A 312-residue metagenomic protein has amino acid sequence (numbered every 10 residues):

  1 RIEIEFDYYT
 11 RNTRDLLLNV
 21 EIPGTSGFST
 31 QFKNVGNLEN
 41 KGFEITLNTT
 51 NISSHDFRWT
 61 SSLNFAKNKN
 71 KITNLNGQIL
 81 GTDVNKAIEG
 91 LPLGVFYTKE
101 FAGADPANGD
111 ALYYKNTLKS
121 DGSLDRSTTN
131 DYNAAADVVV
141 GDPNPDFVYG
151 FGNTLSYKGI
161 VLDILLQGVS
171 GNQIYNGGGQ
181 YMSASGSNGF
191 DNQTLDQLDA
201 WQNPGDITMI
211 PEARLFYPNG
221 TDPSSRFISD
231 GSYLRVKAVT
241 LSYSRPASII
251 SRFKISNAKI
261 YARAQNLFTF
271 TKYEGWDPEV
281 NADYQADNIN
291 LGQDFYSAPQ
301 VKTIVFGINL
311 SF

Functional and structural regions predicted by a protein language model:
R1-G27, W59, A66, N70: Membrane-embedded beta-barrel scaffold of Gram-negative outer-membrane proteins
I2-Y8, F43-N51, W59-K67, Y149-L155 (+4 more regions): Membrane-embedded beta-strands that build the outer-membrane beta-barrel scaffold
E3, I88-L166, I207-I250: Outer-membrane beta-barrel transmembrane strand signature
R11-D15, I52-S54, N64-I72, K158 (+3 more regions): Structural signature of outer-membrane beta-barrel domains
L16-V20, W59, K67-K86, N172-A200 (+1 more regions): Outer-membrane beta-barrel and related beta-rich outer-membrane complex signature in Gram-negative bacteria
F32-G42, D83-G109, Q197-G205, N219-P223 (+1 more regions): C-terminal beta-signal and terminal closure region of outer-membrane beta-barrel proteins
K33, T50-P143, S183, Q265 (+1 more regions): Conserved small-residue
V169-K259, R263-Q265: Extracytoplasmic gating/loop element in the C-terminal half of outer-membrane beta-barrel translocons and assembly
